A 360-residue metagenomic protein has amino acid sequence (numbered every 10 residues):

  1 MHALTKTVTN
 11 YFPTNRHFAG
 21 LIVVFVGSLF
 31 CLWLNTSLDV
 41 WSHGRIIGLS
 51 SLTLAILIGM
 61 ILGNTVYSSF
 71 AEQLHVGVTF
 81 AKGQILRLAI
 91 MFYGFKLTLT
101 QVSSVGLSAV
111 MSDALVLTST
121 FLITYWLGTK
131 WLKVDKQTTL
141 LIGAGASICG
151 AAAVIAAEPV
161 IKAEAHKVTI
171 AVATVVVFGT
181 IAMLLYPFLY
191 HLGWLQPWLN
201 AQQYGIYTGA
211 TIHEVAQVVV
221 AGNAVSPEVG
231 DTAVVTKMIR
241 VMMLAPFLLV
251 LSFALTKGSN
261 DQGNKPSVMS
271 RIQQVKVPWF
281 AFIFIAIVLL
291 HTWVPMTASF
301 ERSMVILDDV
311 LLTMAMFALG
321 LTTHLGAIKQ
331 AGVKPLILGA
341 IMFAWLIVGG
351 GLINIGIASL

Functional and structural regions predicted by a protein language model:
H2-F80, Y93-T100, L249-D309, F317-A327 (+2 more regions): Structural signature of multi-pass alpha-helical membrane transport proteins
H2-K6, L127-K133, L184-Y207, I239-P266 (+1 more regions): Juxtamembrane and boundary regions of transmembrane helices in multi-pass small-molecule transporters and channels
A19, V23, F80-L88, Y93 (+4 more regions): Entry/N-cap segments of selected transmembrane alpha helices and their immediately preceding amphipathic helices
V24-F30, K82-G94, V116, I142-V154 (+5 more regions): Small-residue-rich segments of transmembrane alpha-helices in multi-pass membrane proteins, especially helix faces
T36-L38, L99-S108, H191-A201, N223-T232 (+1 more regions): Helix-coil boundary and interhelical linker segments in multi-pass alpha-helical membrane proteins
R45-M60, G83, V105-S119, G143-A146 (+3 more regions): Structural signature of hydrophobic alpha-helical transmembrane segments
S69-H75, L107-S112, Q137-L140, I170 (+3 more regions): Short alpha-helical transmembrane interface motifs in multi-pass membrane proteins
V134-A182, A201-S226, L307: Alpha-helical membrane segments and immediately flanking helix-loop junctions that form or couple to the substrate/ion
